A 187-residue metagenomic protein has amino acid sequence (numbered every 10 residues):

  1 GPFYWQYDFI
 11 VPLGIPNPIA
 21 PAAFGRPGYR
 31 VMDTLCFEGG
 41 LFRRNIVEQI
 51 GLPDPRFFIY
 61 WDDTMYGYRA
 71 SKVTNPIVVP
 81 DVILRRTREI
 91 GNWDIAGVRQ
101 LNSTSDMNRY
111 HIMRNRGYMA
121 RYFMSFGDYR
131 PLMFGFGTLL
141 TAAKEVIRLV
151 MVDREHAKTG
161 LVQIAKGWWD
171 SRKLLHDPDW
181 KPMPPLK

Functional and structural regions predicted by a protein language model:
G1-L52: Acidic/His-rich active-site region of diverse nucleotide-sugar glycosyltransferases
G40-G51, R56-V82: A short, conserved alpha-helix in the catalytic core of glycosyltransferases
T64-M65, M107-R114, V162, K166: A structural signal for well-ordered alpha-helical segments within the folded catalytic domains of diverse enzymes
V79-Q100: Active-site donor/metal-binding and catalytic loop motifs of nucleotide-sugar-dependent glycosylation enzymes
V98-Y110: A short acidic, glycine-rich active-site loop that binds or catalyzes chemistry on phosphate/adenosine moieties
I112-G117, Y122: A conserved mid-domain beta-alpha-beta active-site/ligand-binding segment of alpha/beta enzyme cores
M124-K187: Non-catalytic, C-terminal membrane-associated alpha-helical segments of glycosyltransferases
